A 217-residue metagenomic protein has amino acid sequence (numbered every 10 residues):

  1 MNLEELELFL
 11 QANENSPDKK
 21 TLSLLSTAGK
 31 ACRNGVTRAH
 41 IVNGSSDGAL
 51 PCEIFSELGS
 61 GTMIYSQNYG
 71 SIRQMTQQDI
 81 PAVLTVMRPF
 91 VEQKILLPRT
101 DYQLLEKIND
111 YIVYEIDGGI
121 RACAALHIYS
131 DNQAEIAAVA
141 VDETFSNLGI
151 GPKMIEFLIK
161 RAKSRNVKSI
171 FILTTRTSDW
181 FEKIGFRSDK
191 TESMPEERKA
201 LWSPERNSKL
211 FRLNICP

Functional and structural regions predicted by a protein language model:
M1-Q103, N147: C-terminal catalytic "cap/lid" subdomain
P98-D142: A conserved beta-strand-loop-helix scaffold within acyl/acetyltransferase catalytic domains
V139-S146, R176: A short, internal acetyl-CoA/4′-phosphopantetheine-binding micro-motif in the GNAT/acyltransferase core
N147-K160: Conserved acetyl-CoA-binding loop-helix of GNAT-fold acetyltransferases
K160-T175: Conserved GNAT acetyl-CoA-binding A-motif
E182-T191: Conserved acetyl-CoA-binding loop of GNAT-fold acetyltransferases
S193-P217: C-terminal "cap" of GNAT-fold acetyltransferases
